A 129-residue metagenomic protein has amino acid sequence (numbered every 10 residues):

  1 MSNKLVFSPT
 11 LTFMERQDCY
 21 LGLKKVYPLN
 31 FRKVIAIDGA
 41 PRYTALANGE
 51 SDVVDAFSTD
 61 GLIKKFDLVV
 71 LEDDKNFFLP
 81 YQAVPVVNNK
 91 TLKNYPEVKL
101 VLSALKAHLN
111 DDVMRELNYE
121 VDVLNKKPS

Functional and structural regions predicted by a protein language model:
M1-M14: Short loop->beta-strand "edge-of-pocket" segments that line small-molecule binding or catalytic clefts across diverse
N3-V6, K24-I37: A local structural motif
L11, R32-A45: Short helix-initiation/N-cap motifs at beta->coil->alpha
T12-E15, T59-I63, F77, T91-L92: Solvent-exposed loop/turn segments at secondary-structure junctions within structured extracellular/periplasmic domains
T12-M14, D18, L29, E97-S129: An extracytoplasmic/periplasmic, membrane-proximal ligand-sensing/linker region
N48-S51, L62-N76: Ligand-binding "clamshell"
S51-F57: Paired acidic/hydrophobic, glycine-rich loop segments that form the ligand-binding mouth/hinge of periplasmic-binding
Y81-Y95: A bilobed periplasmic-binding-protein/Venus flytrap-type ligand-binding module shared by bacterial periplasmic
